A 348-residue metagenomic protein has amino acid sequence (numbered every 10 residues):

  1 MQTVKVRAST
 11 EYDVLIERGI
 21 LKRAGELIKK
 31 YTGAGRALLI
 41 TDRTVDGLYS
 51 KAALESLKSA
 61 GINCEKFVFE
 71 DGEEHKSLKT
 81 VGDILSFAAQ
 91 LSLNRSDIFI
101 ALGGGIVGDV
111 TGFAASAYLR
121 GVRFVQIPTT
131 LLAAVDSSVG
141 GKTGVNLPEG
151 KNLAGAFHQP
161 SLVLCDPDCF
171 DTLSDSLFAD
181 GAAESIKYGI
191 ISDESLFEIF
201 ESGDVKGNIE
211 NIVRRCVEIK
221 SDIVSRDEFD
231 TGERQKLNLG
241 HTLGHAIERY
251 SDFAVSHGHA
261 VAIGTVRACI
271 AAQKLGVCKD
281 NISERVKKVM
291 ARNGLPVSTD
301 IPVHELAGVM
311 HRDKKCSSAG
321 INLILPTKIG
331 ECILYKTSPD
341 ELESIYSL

Functional and structural regions predicted by a protein language model:
M1-D97: ATP/NTP phosphate-donor binding region
L15, F113-G203: A glycine/threonine-rich phosphate-anchoring loop and its flanking beta-alpha core in nucleotide/phosphate-binding
Y31, S92-N94, A117-Y118, N146-L147 (+4 more regions): Solvent-exposed alpha-helices and their adjacent loops that cap or buttress functional pockets in soluble metabolic
L85-L102, T111-Q126: Non-catalytic interfacial helical region
I106-F113, A134-V135, A246: Short glycine/serine/threonine-rich phosphate/pyrophosphate-binding segments that cradle anionic phosphate groups
A183-I186, V277-L348: C-terminal charged capping/lid subdomain of soluble metabolic enzymes
E198-H304: Active-site segments that bind and position negatively charged phosphate/pyrophosphate groups
